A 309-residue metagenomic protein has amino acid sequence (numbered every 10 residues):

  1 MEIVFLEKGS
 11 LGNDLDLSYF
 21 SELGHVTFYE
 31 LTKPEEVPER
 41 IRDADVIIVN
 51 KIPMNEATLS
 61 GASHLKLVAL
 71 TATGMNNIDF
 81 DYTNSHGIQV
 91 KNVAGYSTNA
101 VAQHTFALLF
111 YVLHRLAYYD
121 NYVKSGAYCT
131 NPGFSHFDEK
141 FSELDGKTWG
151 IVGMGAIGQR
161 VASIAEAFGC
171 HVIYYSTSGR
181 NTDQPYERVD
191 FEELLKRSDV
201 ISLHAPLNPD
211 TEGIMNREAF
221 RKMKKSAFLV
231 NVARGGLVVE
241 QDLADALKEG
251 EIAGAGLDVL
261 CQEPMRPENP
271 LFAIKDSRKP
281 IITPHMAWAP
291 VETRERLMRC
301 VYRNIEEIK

Functional and structural regions predicted by a protein language model:
M1-A44: N-terminal glycine-/charge-rich "phosphate-binding" loop or analogous flexible N-terminal tail
Y19, S135-K225: Rossmann-like dinucleotide/phosphate-binding beta-alpha-beta segment
E30, T71-A72, I88-N99, S176 (+1 more regions): Short beta->alpha connector loops at strand-helix junctions that form conserved, small/polar/Pro-enriched
A44, A62, R197-S198, S226: An anion/phosphate-binding loop that grips the pyrophosphate of nucleotide cofactors and donors
I52, T73, D199, A205-L207 (+2 more regions): Short glycine-/small-residue-rich Rossmann-like dinucleotide-binding loops
P53-L65, F80-Y82, D210-L229: Rossmann-fold NAD(P) dinucleotide-binding segment
V90, S226, V232-K309: Rossmann-like dinucleotide-binding domain for NAD(H)/NADP(H)
A94-T148: Phosphate-binding beta-alpha-beta segment of Rossmann-like dinucleotide-binding domains, i.e., the NAD(P)
